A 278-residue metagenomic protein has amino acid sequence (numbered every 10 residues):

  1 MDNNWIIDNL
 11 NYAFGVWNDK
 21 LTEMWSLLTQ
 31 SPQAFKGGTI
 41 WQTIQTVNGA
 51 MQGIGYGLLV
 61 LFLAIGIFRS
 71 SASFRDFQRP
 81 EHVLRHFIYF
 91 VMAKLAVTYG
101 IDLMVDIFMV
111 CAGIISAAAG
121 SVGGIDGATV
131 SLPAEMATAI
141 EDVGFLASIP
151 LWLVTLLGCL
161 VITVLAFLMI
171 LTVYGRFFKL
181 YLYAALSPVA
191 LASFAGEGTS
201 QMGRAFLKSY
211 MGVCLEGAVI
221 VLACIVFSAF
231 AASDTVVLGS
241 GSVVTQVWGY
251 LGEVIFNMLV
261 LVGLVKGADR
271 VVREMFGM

Functional and structural regions predicted by a protein language model:
M1-L10, P80-G100, G203-V213, A268: Alpha-helical transmembrane segments and their helix-start/interface "positive-inside/aromatic belt" motifs in integral
M1-L58: Binding/recognition "hotspot" determinant
I44-Q52, L84-I88, M92, E141-G144 (+4 more regions): Alpha-helical membrane-interface segments at transmembrane helix boundaries
V47-I54, F90-K94, L171-Y174, Y181 (+2 more regions): Loop-to-transmembrane-helix entry motif
G53-I65, L157, I162-T163, L180: Hydrophobic alpha-helical transmembrane segments
L58-M92, L186-Q201: Hydrophobic transmembrane alpha-helix segments characteristic of membrane transport and insertion machinery
A93-L186, C224-G277: Non-cytosolic segments of integral membrane proteins
L191-K208, S240, V271-M275: Alpha-helical transmembrane segments
